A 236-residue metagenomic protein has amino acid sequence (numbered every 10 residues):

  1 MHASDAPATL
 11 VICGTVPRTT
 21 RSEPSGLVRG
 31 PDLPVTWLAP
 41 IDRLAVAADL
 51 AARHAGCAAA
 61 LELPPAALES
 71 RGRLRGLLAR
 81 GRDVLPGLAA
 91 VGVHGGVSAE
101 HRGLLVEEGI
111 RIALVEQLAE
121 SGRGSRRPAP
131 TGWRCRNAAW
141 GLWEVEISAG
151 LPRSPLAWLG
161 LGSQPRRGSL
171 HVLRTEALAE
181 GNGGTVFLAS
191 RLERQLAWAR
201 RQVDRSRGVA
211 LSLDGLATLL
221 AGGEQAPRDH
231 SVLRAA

Functional and structural regions predicted by a protein language model:
H2-A3, D83, G87-A177: Active-site-adjacent pocket scaffolds in enzyme catalytic domains
A6-P31, E108, A139-L219: Catalytic grooves of carbohydrate-active enzymes
T15, P40-D42, P64, G95-G96 (+3 more regions): An acidic- and aromatic-residue-enriched active-site/binding cleft used to recognize and process polar
P31-G103, S121-R123, W140, H171-A179: Metal-dependent polysaccharide deacetylase catalytic core of the NodB/CE4 family, i.e., the active-site-bearing domain
V46-D49, E100-V106, L156, N182-G184 (+1 more regions): A short acidic (Asp/Glu
A51-R53, W133-W140, Q202-V203: Short, conserved catalytic or adaptor-binding loops enriched in Gly and charged residues
G222-A236: Aromatic-rich peripheral "rim/lid" segments of glycoside hydrolase catalytic domains that contact and position glycan
